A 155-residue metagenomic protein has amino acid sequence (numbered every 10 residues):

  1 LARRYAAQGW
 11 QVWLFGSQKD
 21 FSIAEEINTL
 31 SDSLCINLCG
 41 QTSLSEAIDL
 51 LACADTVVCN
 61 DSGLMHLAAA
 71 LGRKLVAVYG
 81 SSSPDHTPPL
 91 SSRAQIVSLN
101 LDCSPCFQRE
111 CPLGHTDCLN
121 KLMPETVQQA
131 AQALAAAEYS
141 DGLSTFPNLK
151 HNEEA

Functional and structural regions predicted by a protein language model:
L1-G80: Donor-binding and catalytic core of enzymes assembling or modifying cell-surface/extracellular glycoconjugates
N28-L30, L34-L38, A69-Y139, N148 (+1 more regions): Nucleotide-sugar donor-binding patch of glycosyltransferase catalytic domains
